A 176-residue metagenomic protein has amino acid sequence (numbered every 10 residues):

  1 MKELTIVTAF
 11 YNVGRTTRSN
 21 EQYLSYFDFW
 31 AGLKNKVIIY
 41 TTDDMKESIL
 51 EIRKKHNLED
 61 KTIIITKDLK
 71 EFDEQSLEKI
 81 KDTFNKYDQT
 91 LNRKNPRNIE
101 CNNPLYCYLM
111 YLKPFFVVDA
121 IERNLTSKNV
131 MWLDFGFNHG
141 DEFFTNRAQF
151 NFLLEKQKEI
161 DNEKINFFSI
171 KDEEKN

Functional and structural regions predicted by a protein language model:
M1-Q22: N-proximal low-complexity "stem/linker" segments adjacent to membrane-targeting elements
R15-W30, M45: Short, well-formed alpha-helical segments that are part of the catalytic scaffolds of diverse glycosyltransferases
Y23-K36, I52-K55: Short, acidic, metal-binding catalytic loop of nucleotide-sugar glycosyltransferases
I38-T42: Short internal beta-strands
D43-L50: Short, charged/polar "capping" segments at the starts of alpha-helices and the immediately preceding loops
H56-R123: Active-site-proximal specificity loops/subdomain of glycosyltransferases
L105, L109-K164: GT-A fold catalytic core of metal-dependent nucleotide-sugar glycosyltransferases, centered on the diacidic
E163-K175: Short beta-strand-to-loop element that shapes/binds the nucleotide-sugar donor at the catalytic cleft/hinge
